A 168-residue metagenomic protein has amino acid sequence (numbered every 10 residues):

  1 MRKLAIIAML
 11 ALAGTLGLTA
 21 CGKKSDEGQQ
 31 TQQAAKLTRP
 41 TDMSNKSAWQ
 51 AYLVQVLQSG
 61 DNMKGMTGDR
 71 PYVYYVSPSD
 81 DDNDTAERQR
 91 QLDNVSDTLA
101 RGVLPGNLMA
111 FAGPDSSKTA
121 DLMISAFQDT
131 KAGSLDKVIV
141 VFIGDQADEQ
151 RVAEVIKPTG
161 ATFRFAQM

Functional and structural regions predicted by a protein language model:
M1-A8: Bacterial N-terminal signal peptides that target proteins for export
G17-A20: C-terminal motif of bacterial Sec signal peptides marking the signal peptidase cleavage site
G22-D93: N-terminal, charge-rich interaction modules
Y74-G133: Mature extracytoplasmic domains of secretory-pathway proteins
K137-M168: C-terminal partner/receptor-binding element of secreted or periplasmic proteins
